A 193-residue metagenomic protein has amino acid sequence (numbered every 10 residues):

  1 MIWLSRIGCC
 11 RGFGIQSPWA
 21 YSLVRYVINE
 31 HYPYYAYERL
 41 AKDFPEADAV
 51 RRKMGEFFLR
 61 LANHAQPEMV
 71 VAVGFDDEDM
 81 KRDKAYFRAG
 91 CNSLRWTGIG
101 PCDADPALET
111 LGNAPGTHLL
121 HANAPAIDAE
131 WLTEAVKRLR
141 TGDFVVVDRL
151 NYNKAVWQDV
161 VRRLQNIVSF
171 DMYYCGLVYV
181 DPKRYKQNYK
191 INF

Functional and structural regions predicted by a protein language model:
M1-R140, L150-F193: A short alpha-helical cap/connector motif
D143: Glycine-centered, small-residue-biased loops immediately flanking beta-strands in adenine/cofactor-binding cores
V146: Feature for secretory/organellar precursors and membrane-associated catalytic proteins
